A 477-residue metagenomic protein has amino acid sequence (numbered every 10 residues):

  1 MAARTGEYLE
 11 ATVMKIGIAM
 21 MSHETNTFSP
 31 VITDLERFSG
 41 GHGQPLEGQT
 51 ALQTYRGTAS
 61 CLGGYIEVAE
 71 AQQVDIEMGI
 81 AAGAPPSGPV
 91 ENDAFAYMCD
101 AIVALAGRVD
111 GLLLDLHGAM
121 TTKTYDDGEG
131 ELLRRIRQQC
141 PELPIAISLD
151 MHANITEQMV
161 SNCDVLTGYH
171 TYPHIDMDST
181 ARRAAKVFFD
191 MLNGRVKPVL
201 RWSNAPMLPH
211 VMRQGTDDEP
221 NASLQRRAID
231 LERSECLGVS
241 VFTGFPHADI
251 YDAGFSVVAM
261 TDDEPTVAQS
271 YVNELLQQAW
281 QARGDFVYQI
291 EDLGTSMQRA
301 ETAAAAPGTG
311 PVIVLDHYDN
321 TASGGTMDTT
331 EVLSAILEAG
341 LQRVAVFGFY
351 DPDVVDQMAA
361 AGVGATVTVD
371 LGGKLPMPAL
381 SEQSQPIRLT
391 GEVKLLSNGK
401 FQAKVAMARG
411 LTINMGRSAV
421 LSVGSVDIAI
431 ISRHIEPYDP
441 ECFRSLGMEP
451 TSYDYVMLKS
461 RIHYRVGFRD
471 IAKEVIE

Functional and structural regions predicted by a protein language model:
R4-V13: Short, Lys/Arg-enriched N-terminal segments with co-localized hydrophobic residues within the first ~10-30 amino acids
V13-A71: N-terminal amphipathic/basic leader segments beginning at the initiator methionine
M14-K15, A71-V74, M78, A104-L112 (+1 more regions): Glycine-rich phosphate/diphosphate-binding loops that line cofactor/substrate pockets in enzymes
G17-E24, V90-C99, G107-N193, P311 (+2 more regions): Active-site histidine-anchored catalytic micro-motif
I66-C99: Low-complexity, highly charged intrinsically disordered N-terminal segments that act as targeting/localization
Q73-E77, P86, M120, Q139 (+5 more regions): Cap/lid and interdomain-hinge subdomains that line or gate substrate/regulatory clefts in soluble alpha/beta enzymes
M78, W280, G399-E477: Extended hydrophobic packing segments that form well-structured cores
M212-S425, A429-R433: Hard-cation-handling environments
